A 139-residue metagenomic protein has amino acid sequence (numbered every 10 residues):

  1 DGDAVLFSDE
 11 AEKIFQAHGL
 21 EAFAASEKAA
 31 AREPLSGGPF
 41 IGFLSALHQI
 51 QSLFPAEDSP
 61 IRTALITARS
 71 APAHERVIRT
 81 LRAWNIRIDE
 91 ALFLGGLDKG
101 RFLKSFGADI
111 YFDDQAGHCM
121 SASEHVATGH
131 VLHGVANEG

Functional and structural regions predicted by a protein language model:
G2-A29, G100, K104-S105, I110 (+1 more regions): Asp-based, Mg2+/Mn2+-dependent phosphohydrolase catalytic module
D3-F93: Alpha-helical substrate-recognition element adjacent to the catalytic core
N85, L92-G100, F112-D114: Active-site phosphate-binding/coordination module
